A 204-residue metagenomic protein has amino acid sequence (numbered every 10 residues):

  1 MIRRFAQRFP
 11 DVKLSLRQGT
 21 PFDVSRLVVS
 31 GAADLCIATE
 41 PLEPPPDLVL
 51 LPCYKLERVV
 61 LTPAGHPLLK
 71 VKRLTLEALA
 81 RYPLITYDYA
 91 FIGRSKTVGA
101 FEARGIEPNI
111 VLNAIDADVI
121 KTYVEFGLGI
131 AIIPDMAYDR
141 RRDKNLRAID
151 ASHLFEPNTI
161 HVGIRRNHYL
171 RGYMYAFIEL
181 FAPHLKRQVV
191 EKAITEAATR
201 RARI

Functional and structural regions predicted by a protein language model:
M1-P10, R94-E107: Ligand-binding cleft/hinge of the Venus flytrap
M1-P44, N113-A114: Central regulatory/effector-binding core of bacterial HTH transcription factors
V12, V29-I37, R58, I106 (+2 more regions): Alpha-to-beta junction loops
T39-P46, G99, A103, A117-L146: A ligand-binding cleft/hinge motif common to bilobed small-molecule-binding domains
D47-L84: Flexible hinge/capping segments at coil-to-helix
V49-V59, A131, D135-M136, K144-P157: Short beta-strand->loop
A90-K96, Y175, E179-I204: Ligand-binding clefts/hinges and TM-proximal coupling segments of bilobed small-molecule sensing domains
A148-E191: A late-sequence structural motif
